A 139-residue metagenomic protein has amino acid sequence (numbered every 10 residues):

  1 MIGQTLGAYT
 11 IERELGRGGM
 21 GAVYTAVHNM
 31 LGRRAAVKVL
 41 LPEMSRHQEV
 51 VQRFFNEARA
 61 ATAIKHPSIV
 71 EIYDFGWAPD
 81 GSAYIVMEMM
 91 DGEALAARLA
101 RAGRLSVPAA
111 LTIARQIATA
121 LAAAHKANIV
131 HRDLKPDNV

Functional and structural regions predicted by a protein language model:
M1-V139: Conserved ATP-binding/catalytic core of the eukaryotic-like protein kinase fold, especially serine/threonine kinases
